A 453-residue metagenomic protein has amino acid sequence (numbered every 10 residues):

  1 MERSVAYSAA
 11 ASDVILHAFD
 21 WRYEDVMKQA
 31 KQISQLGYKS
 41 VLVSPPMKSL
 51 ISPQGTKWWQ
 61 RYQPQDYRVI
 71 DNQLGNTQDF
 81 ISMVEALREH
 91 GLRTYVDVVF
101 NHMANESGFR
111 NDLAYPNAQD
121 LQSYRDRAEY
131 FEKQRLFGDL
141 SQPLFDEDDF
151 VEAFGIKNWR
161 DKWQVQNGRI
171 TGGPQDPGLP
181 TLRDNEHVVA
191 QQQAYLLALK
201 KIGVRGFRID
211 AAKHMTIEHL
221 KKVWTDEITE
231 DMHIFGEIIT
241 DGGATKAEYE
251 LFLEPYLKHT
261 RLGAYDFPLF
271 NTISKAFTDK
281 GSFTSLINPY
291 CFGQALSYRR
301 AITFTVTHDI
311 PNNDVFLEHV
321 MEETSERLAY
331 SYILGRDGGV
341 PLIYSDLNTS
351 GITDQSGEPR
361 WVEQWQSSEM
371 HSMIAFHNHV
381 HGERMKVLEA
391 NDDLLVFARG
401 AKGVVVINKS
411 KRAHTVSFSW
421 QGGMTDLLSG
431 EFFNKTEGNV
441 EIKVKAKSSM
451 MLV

Functional and structural regions predicted by a protein language model:
M1-R22, Q175-D184: Boundary/entry segment of secreted carbohydrate-active catalytic domains
M1-V14, K28-S34, Y38, P45-P46 (+6 more regions): Active-site-proximal helices and loops of the catalytic beta/alpha 8
A9-D13, S49-E85, Q122-S141, D146-P180: Aromatic- and acidic-residue-enriched carbohydrate-binding clefts of CAZyme catalytic domains
A18, V69, A211: Short glycine-centered, acidic/aromatic-flanked micro-motifs in structured strand/loop junctions that mark active-site
A18-W21, D25, P45-S52, N72-L74: Active-site-adjacent substrate/metal-binding segments within catalytic domains of carbohydrate-active enzymes
F19-W21, Q32, L36, N105-S107: Active-site-proximal N-terminal segment of extracellular/periplasmic enzymes that hydrolyze or transfer
Y23-V26, Q73-F80, N185, V189 (+1 more regions): Solvent-exposed, acidic/flexible segments
S107, G138, E147, N158 (+2 more regions): Membrane-interface amphipathic segments in extracytoplasmic regions
